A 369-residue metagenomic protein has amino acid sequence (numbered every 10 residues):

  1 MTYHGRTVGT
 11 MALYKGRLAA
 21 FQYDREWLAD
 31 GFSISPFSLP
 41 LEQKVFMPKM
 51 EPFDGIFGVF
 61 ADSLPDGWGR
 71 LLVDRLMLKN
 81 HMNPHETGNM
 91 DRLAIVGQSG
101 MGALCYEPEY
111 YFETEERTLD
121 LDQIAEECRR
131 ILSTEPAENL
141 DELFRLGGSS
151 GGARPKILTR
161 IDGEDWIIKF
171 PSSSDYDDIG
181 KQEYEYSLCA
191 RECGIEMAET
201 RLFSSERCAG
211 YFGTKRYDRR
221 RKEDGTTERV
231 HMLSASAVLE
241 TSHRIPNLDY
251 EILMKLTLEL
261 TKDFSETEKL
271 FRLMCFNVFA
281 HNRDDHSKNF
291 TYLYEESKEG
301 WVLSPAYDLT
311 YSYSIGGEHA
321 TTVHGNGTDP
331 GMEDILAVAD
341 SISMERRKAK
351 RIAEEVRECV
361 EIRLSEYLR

Functional and structural regions predicted by a protein language model:
M1-S287, T291-R369: Phosphate/dinucleotide-binding and metal-coordinating scaffold of catalytic cores in nucleotide-dependent enzymes
